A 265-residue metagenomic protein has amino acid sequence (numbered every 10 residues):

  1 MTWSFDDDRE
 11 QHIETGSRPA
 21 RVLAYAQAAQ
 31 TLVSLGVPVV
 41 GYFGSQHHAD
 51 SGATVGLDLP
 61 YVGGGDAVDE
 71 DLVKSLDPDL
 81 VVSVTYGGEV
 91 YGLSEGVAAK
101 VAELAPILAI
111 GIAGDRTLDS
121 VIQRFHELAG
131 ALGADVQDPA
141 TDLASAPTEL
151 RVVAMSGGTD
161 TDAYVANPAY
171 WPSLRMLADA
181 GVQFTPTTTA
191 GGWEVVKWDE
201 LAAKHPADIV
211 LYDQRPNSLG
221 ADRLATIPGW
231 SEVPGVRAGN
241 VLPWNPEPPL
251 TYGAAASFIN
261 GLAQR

Functional and structural regions predicted by a protein language model:
M1-Q27, A134-M155, Q214-I227, P243-N245 (+1 more regions): Bacterial Sec-exported substrate-binding components of ABC uptake systems
S17, E70-D77, V196-P206: Short helices/loops that flank or line small-molecule/ion binding pockets
R21-L35, A131-V182: Basic- and aromatic-lined ligand-binding clefts that recognize polyanionic substrates
R21-L76, L80, T85-Y91: A short, structured surface patch at a secondary-structure boundary
A28-Q30, S45-H48, L80, Y86-Y91 (+5 more regions): Solvent-exposed loop/turn segments at secondary-structure junctions within structured extracellular/periplasmic domains
V97-T159, Y252-R265: Extracytoplasmic substrate-binding proteins
E103, D119-S120, A203-R265: Structured C-terminal subdomain patch of bacterial secreted/periplasmic proteins
S145-T148, P172-R175, W193-P216: Ligand-binding pocket segment of bilobal, Venus flytrap-like solute-binding proteins
